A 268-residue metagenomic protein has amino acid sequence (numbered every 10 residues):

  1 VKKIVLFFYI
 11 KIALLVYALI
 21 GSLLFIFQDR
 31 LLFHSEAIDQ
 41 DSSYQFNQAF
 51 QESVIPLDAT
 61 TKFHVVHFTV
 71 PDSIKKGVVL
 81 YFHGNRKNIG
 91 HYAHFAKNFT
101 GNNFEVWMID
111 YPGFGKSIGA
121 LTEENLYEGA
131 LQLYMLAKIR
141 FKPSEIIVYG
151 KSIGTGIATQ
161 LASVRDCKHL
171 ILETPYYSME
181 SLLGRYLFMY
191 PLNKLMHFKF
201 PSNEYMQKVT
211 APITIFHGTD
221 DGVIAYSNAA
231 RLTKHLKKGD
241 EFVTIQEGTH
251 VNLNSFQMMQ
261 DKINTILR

Functional and structural regions predicted by a protein language model:
Y9-P56: An N-terminal hydrophobic leader/cap segment in hydrolases
D58-A137: Membrane-embedded segments
F95, S202, A211, A225-K234: Short alpha-helix in the alpha/beta-hydrolase fold that links the catalytic acid
F141-S152: Alpha/beta-hydrolase fold nucleophile elbow
T155-A211: Hydrolase active-site cap/lid region
V209, I215-H217, D221: Short beta-strand/loop motif that positions the catalytic acidic residue of the alpha/beta-hydrolase fold
D220-I224, H250-V251: Acidic catalytic loop of the alpha/beta-hydrolase fold
G248-M258: Catalytic histidine-centered segment of alpha/beta-hydrolase-like enzymes
